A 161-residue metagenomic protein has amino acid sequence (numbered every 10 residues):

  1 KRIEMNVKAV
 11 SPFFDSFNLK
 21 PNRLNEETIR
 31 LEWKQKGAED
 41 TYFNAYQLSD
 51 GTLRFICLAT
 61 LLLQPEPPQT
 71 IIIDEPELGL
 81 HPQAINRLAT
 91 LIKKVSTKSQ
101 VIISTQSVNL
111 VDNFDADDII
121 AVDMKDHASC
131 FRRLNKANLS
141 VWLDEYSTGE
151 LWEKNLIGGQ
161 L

Functional and structural regions predicted by a protein language model:
K1-F55, L61, E66, E153-L161: Phosphate-coordinating catalytic segments in nucleotide- and nucleic-acid-processing enzymes
E39, G79, V101-I102: Short N-terminal micro-motifs specific to bacterial/archaeal maturation and metal-cluster initiation sites
D50, F55-L61, I85-L91, F131: Conserved P-loop NTPase motor cores
E66-P67, S96: Post-Walker A helix-loop "phosphate-sensing" segment adjacent to the P-loop in P-loop NTPases
T70-I72: Walker B motif beta-strand of ABC-family P-loop ATPases
D74-P76: Walker B catalytic acidic pair
N86-L161: C-terminal lobe/lid and adjacent interdomain/linker elements of RecA-like ASCE P-loop ATPase modules
